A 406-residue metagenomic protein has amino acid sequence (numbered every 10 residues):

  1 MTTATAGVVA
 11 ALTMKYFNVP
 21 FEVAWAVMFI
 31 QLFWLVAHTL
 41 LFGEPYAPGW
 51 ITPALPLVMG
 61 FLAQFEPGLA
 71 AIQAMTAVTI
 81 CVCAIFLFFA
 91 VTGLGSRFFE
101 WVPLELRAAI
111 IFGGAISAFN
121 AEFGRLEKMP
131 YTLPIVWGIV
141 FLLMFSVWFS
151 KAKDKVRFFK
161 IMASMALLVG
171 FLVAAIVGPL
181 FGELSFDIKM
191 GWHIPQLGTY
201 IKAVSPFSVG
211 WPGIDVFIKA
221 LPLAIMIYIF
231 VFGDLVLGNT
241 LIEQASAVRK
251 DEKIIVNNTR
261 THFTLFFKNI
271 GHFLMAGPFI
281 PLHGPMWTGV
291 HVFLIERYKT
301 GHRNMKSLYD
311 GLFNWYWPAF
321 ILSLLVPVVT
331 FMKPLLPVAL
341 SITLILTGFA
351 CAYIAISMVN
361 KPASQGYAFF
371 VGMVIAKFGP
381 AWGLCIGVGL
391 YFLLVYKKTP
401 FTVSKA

Functional and structural regions predicted by a protein language model:
M1-A10, F29-Q31, L41-I111, A247 (+1 more regions): Helix-loop-helix junctions within the multi-pass membrane cores of secondary transporters/permeases
M1-V23, R157-N258, A406: Helix-loop-helix hairpins and the membrane-proximal interhelical loops of multi-pass alpha-helical transport proteins
A11-Y16, L35-T39, F369-K377: Generic transmembrane alpha-helix motif of multi-pass integral membrane proteins
T13-M14, V58, F98, F119-F123 (+2 more regions): Hydrophobic alpha-helical interface/terminus motif in multipass membrane transporters
F17-A37: Loop-to-helix transition at the N-terminal end of transmembrane alpha-helices
A71-L184, Y309-A406: Membrane-embedded alpha-helical modules
L94-V102, F119-L126, W192-F217, I270 (+1 more regions): Hydrophobic alpha-helical segments of integral membrane proteins, encompassing both true transmembrane helices
A152-I161, I194-S208, F293-W315: Charged, glycine/proline-rich intrinsically disordered loops and linkers
